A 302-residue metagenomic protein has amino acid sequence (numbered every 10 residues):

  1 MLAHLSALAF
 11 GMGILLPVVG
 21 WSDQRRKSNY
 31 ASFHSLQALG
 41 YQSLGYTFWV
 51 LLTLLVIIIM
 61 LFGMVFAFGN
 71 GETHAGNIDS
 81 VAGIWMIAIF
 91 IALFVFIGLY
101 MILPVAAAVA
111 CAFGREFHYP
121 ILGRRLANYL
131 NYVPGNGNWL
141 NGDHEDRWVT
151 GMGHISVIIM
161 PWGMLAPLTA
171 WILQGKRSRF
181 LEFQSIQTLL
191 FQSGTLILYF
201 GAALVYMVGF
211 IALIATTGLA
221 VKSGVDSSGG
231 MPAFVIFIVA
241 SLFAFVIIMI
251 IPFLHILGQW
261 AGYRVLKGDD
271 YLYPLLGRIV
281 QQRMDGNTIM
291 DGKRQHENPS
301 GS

Functional and structural regions predicted by a protein language model:
M1-F10, I14-L44, A108-I159, L165-S193 (+1 more regions): Membrane-interface extramembranous regions at the lipid-water interface
L8, Y41, F48, G76-D79: Basic DNA-binding helix
F10-G13, Y100, M160-G163, Y199 (+1 more regions): Seven-transmembrane alpha-helical bundle of G-protein-coupled receptors
G20, W49-V50, F62, G123 (+2 more regions): Residue-level detector of alpha-helical recognition elements and their boundaries
W21-R25, T53, I57-G71, V105-R115 (+4 more regions): Transmembrane helix-loop junctions and nearby membrane-interface residues
Y41, G45-T53, I57, F191 (+2 more regions): Hydrophobic alpha-helical transmembrane segments in multi-pass membrane proteins
L52-M101, A202-I251: Membrane-helix interface segments in multi-pass membrane proteins
I97-V109, I247-R264: Transmembrane alpha-helical segments in integral membrane proteins
